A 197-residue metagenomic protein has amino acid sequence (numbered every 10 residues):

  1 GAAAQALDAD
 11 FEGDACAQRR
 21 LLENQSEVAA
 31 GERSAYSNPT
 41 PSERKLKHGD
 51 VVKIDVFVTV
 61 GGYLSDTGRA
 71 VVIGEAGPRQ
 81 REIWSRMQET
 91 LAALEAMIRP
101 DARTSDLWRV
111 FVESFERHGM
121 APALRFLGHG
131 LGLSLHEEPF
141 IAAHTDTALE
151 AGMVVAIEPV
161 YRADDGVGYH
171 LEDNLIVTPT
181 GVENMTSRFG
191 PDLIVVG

Functional and structural regions predicted by a protein language model:
G1-G197: Active-site neighborhoods and metal-handling regions in enzymes and metal-associated proteins
